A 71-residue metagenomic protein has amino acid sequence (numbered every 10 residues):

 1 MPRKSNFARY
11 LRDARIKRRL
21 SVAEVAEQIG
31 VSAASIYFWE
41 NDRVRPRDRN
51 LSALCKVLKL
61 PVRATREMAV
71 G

Functional and structural regions predicted by a protein language model:
M1-K17: A short, Lys/Arg-rich alpha-helix, primarily the initiator
M1-S5, A23, N41, K59-G71: N-terminal flexible/basic segments that precede or flank functional cores
R9, R19-L20, P46-R49: Residue-level signal for the short linker/turn that defines the boundary of a DNA-recognition helix
R12, Y37-F38, R66: Key DNA-contacting residues within the recognition helix of helix-turn-helix
R19-F38: Short alpha-helical DNA-recognition segment
G30, R47-R66: DNA major-groove recognition helix of helix-turn-helix/homeodomain DNA-binding modules
